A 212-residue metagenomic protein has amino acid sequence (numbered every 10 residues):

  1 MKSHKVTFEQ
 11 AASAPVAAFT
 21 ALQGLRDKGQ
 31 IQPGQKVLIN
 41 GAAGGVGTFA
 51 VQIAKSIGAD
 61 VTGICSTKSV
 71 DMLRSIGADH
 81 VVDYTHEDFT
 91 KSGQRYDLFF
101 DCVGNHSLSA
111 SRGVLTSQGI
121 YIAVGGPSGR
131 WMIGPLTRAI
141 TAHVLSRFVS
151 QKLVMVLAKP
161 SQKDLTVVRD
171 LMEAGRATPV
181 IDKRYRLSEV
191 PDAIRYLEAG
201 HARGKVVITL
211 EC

Functional and structural regions predicted by a protein language model:
M1-C212: Terminal helix/beta-alpha structural elements that buttress the NAD(P)+-binding lobe
